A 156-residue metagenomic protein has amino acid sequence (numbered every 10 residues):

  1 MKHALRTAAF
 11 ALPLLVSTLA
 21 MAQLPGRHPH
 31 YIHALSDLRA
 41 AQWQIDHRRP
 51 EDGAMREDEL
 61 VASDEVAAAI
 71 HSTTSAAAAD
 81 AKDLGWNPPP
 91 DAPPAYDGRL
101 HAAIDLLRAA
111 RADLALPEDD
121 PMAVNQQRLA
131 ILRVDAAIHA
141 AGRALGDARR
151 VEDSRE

Functional and structural regions predicted by a protein language model:
M1-R6: Positively charged n-region of N-terminal signal peptides that target proteins for export
A8-T18: Bacterial N-terminal signal peptides
M21-E156: Long, charged/polar, soluble alpha-helical segments
